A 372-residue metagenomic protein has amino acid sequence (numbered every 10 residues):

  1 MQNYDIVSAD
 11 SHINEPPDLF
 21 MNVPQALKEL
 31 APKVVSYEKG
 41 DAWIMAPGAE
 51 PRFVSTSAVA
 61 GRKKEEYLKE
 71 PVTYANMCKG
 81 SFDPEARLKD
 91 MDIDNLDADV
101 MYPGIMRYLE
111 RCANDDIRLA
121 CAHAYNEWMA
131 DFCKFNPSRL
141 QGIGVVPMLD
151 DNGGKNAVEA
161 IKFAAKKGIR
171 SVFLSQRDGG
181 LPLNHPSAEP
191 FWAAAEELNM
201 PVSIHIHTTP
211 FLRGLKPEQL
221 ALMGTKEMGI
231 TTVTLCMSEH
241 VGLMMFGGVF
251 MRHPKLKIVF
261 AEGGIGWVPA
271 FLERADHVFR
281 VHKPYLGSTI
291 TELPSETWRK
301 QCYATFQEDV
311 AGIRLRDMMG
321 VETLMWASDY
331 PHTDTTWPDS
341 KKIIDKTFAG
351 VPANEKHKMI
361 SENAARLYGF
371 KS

Functional and structural regions predicted by a protein language model:
Q2-V7, P16-E70, Y74-C78, F82-A98 (+8 more regions): Mid-to-C-terminal alpha-helical segments outside catalytic/metal-binding sites
I6, P71-K79, K89-A113, R139-V146 (+1 more regions): Divalent metal-dependent hydrolysis catalytic cores, especially in the metallo-beta-lactamase
V7-N14, V202-H207: Histidine-centered catalytic micro-motifs
H12, G104, R177, T208 (+1 more regions): Flexible loop residues that form catalytic and substrate-binding hotspots at small-molecule/glycan-binding clefts
N14-P17, D99-M101, R107-C112, D150-G153 (+4 more regions): Short catalytic/ligand-binding loop motif for oxyanion handling, primarily in non-cytosolic enzymes, centered on
E110-N114, I230, K341: Short acidic, glycine/proline-rich loop/turn micro-motifs
D116-F132: Active-site-proximal gating segment of KS-fold condensing enzymes and close homologs
A120, C133, P137-Q141, V146 (+1 more regions): Catalytic pocket-lining loop regions of alpha/beta-barrel enzymes, especially the amidohydrolase/enolase/GH5 lineages
